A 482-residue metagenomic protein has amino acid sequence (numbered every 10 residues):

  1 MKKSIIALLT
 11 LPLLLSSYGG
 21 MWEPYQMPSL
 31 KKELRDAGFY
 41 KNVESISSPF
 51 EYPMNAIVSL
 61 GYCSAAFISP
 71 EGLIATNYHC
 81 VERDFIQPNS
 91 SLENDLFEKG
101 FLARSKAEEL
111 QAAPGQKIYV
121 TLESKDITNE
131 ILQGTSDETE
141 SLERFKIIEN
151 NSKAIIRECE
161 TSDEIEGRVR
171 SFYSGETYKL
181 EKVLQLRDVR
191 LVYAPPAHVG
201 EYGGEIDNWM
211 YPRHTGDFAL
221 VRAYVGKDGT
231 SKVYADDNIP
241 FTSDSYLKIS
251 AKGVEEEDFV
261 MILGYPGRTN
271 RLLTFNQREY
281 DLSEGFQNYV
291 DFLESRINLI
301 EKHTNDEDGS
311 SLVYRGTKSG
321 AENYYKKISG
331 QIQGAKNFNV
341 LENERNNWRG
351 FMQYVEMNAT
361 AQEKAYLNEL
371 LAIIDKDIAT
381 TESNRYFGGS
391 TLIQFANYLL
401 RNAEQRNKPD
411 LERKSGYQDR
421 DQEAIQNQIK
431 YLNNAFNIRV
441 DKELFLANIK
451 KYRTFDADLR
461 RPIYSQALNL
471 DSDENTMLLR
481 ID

Functional and structural regions predicted by a protein language model:
S4-L13: Sec-dependent N-terminal signal peptides
L14-D482: Terminal presequence/propeptide segments associated with secretion/organelle targeting and zymogen/polyprotein
